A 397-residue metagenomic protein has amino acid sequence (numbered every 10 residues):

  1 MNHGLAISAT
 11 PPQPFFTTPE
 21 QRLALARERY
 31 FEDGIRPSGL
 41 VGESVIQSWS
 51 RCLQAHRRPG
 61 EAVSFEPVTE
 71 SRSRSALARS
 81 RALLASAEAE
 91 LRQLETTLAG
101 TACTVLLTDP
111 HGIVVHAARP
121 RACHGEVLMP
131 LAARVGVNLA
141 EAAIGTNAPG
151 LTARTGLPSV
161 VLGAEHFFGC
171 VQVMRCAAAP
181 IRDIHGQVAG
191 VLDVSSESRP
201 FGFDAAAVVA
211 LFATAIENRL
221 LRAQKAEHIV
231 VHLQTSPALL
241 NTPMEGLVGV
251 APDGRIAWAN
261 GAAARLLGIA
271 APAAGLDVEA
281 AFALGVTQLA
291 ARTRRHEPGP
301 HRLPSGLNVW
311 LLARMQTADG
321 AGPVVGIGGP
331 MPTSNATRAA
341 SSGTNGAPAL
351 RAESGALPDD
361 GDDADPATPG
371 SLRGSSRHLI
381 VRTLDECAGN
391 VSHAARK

Functional and structural regions predicted by a protein language model:
M1-A143, N147-V160, V173, R182-D253 (+1 more regions): Intrinsically disordered, low-complexity terminal regulatory regions
A164-E165, V173-A178, A281-A364: PAS-family sensory/regulatory modules and their coupling/dimerization elements
A164-F168, T235: Short, solvent-exposed loop/turn elements at beta->coil junctions and helix N-caps that rim active or binding pockets
A263-A264: PAS/LOV and allied N-terminal sensory domains
L267-E279: PAS and related sensory helical modules
P366-K397: Bacterial C-terminal helix-turn-helix
